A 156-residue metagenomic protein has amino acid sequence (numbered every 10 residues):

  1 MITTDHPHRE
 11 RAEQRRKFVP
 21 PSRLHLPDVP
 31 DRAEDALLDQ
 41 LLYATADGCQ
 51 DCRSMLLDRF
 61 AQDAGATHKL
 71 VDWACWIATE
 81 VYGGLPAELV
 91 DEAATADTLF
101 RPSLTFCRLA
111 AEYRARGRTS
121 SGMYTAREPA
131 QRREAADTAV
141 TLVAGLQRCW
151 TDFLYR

Functional and structural regions predicted by a protein language model:
M1-R156: C-terminal-biased regions
